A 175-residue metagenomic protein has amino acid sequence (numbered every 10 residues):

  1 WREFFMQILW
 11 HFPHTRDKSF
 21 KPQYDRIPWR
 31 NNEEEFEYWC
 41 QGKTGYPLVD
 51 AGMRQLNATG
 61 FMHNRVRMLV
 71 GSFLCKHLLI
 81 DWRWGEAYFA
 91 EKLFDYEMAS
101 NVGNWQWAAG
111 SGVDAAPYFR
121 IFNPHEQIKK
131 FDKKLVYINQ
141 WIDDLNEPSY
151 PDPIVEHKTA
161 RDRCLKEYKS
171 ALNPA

Functional and structural regions predicted by a protein language model:
W1-A175: C-terminal catalytic domain of photolyase/cryptochrome flavoproteins, centering on the FAD-binding pocket
